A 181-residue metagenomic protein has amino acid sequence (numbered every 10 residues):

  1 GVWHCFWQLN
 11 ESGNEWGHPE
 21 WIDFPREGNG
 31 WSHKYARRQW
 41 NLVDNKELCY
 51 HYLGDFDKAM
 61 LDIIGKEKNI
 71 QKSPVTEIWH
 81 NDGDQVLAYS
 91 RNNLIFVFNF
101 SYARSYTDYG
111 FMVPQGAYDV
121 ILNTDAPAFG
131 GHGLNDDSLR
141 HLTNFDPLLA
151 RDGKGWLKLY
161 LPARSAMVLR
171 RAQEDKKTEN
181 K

Functional and structural regions predicted by a protein language model:
W3-N10, W16-K181: Carbohydrate-interacting/catalytic domains
